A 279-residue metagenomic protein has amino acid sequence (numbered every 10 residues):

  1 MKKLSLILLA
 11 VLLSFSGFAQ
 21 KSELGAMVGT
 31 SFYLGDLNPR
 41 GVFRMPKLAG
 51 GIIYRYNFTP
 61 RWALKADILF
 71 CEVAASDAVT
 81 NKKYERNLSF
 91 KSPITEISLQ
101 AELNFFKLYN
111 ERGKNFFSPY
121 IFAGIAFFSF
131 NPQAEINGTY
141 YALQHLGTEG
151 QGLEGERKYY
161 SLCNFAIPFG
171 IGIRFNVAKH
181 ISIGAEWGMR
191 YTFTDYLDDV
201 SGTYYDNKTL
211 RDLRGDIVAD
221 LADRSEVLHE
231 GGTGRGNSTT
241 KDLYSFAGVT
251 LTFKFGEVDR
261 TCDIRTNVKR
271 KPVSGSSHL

Functional and structural regions predicted by a protein language model:
L4-L13: Sec-dependent N-terminal signal peptides
F15-A19: Sec/Tat signal peptide C-region and signal peptidase I cleavage site
Q20-A49, N57-P93, R112-K114, A126-A166 (+5 more regions): Primarily recognizes Gram-negative and organellar outer-membrane beta-barrels
I52, L99, I121, F169-I171 (+1 more regions): Membrane-embedded beta-strands of outer-membrane beta-barrel proteins, especially the hydrophobic/small aromatic
I53-R55, E102-N104, G172-R174, T252-K254: Transmembrane beta-barrel domains of outer membrane proteins
E102-N104, Y109, K114: Acidic/His-rich structured neighborhood in mature extracellular/periplasmic domains
P119-F127: Hydrophobic alpha-helical segments of small multi-pass membrane proteins
